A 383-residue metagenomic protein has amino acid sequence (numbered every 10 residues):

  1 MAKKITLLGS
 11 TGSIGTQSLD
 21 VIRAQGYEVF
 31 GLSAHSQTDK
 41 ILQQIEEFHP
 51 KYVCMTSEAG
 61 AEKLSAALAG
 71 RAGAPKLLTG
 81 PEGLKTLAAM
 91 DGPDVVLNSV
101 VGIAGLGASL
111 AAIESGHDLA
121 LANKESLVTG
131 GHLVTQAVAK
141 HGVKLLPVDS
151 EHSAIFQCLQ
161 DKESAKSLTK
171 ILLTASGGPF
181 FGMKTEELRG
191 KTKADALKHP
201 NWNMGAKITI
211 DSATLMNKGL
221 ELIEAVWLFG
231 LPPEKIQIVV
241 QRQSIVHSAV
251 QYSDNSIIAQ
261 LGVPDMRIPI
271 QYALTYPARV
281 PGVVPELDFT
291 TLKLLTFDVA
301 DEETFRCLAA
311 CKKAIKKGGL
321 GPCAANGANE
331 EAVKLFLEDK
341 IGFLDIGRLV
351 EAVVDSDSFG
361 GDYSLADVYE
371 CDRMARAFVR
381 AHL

Functional and structural regions predicted by a protein language model:
M1-L383: Catalytic, metal-anchored helix/loop core of enzyme active sites in primary metabolism
